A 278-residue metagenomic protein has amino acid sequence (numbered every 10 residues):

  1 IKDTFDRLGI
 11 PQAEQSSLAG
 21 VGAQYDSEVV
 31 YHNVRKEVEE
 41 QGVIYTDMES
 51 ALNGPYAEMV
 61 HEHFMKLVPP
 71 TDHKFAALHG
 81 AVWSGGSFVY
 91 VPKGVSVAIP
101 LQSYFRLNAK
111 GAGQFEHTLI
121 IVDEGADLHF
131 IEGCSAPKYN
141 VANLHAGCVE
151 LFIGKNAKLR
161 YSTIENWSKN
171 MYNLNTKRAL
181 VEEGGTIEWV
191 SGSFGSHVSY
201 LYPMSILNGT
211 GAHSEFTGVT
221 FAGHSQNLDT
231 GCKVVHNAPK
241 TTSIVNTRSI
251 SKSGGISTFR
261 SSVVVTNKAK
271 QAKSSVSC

Functional and structural regions predicted by a protein language model:
D3, R7, P11-Q12, Y25-C278: Conserved beta-strand/loop scaffold segments within soluble protein domains that form the structured core and edges
L18: Residue-level "edge-of-site" marker
